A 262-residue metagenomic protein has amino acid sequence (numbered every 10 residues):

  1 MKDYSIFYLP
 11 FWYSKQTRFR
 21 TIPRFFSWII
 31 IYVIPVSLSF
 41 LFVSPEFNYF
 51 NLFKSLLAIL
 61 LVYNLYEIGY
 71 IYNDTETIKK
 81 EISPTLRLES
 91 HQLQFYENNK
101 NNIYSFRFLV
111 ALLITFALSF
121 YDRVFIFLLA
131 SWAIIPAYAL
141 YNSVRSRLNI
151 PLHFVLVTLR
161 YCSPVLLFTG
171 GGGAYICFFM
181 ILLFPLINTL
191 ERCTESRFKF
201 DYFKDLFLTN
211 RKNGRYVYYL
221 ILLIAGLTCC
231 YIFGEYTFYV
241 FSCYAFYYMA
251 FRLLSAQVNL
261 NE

Functional and structural regions predicted by a protein language model:
M1-N73, K100-V110, A250-E262: Topogenic membrane-insertion module of multi-pass membrane proteins
K2-K15, Y72-Y96, C193-L208: Cytosolic, membrane-interface loops and tails of multi-pass inner-membrane proteins
S5, Y13-R24, I135-E262: C-terminal membrane-associated helical module and adjoining short loops/tails
R24-V33, P84-F125: Multi-pass membrane catalytic core of lipid/isoprenoid biosynthesis enzymes
V36-L60, L112-F127, Y161-M180, T228-Y239: Helix-coil boundary and interhelical linker segments in multi-pass alpha-helical membrane proteins
K54-A58, V62, F95-K100, L148-H153 (+2 more regions): Short, charged/polar micro-motifs that form catalytic or ligand-binding hotspots
L56-L60, N64, F125-L140: Alpha-helical transmembrane segments of multi-pass membrane proteins
L61-K80, F184-R192: Active-site alpha-helical segments that house and flank conserved acidic catalytic motifs for diphosphate chemistry
